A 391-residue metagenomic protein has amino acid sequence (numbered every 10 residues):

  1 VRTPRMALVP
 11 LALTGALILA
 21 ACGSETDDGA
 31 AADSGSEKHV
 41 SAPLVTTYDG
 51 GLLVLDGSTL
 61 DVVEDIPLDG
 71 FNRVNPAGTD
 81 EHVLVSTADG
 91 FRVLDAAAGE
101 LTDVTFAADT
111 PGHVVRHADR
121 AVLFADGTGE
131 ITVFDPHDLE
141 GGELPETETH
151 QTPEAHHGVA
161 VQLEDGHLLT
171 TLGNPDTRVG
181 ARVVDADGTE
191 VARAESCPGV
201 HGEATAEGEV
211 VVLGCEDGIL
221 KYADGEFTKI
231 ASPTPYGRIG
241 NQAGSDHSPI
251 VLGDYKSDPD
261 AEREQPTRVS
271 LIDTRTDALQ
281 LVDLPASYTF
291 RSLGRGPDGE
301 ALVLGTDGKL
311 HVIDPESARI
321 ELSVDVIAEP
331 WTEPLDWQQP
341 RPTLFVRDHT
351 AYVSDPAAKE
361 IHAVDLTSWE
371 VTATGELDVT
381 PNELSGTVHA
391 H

Functional and structural regions predicted by a protein language model:
G15, R268-P356: Intrinsically disordered, low-complexity segments enriched in Gly and acidic/Ser/Thr residues that form flexible
I18-A21: C-terminal motif of bacterial Sec signal peptides marking the signal peptidase cleavage site
G23-T26: Bacterial signal peptide processing site
A31-D33, L68-E81, F106-R120, Q151-D165 (+5 more regions): Repeated scaffold domains used in trafficking and secretory/extracellular systems, primarily beta-propellers
K38-Y48, L53, N75-R92, V114-V133 (+7 more regions): Short beta-strand elements that form the blades of beta-propeller/WD-repeat-like and other beta-sheet-rich scaffold
S58-P67, A97-F106, E140-T152, G188-E195 (+4 more regions): A short beta-strand motif characteristic of beta-propeller blades
P175-G296: Acidic, serine/threonine- and glycine-rich low-complexity intrinsically disordered segments that serve as flexible
P356-H391: Blade-level signature of beta-propeller repeat domains, shared across WD40, Kelch, NHL, RCC1 and BNR/Asp-box propellers
